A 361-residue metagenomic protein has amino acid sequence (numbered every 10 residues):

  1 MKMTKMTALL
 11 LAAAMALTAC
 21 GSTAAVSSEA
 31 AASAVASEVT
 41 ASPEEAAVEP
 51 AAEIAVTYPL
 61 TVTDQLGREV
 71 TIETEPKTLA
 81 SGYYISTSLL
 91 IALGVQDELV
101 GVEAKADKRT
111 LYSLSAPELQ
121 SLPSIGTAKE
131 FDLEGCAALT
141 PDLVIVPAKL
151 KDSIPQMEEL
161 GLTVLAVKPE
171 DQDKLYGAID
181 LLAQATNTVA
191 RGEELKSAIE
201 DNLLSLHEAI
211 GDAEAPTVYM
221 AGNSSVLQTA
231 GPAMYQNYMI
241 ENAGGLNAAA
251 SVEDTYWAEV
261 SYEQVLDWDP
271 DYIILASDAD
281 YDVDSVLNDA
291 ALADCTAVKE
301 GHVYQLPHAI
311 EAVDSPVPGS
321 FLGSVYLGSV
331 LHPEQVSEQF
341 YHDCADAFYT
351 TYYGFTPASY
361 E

Functional and structural regions predicted by a protein language model:
M1-T7: Bacterial N-terminal signal peptides that target proteins for export
M15-A19: Hydrophobic core
C20-A30: Bacterial lipoprotein signal-peptidase II cleavage site
V35-R68, I72-E73: N-terminal low-complexity, Pro/Thr/Ser-rich intrinsically disordered segments that act as propeptides or flexible
P50, I54, V62, E69-T71 (+3 more regions): Extracytoplasmic substrate-binding proteins
S81-L139, L143-I145, K149, A248: A short, structured surface patch at a secondary-structure boundary
I125-A128, L133-V146, L162, S261-D278: Proline-aspartate-enriched helix->loop->beta-strand connector
T229-W257, S261: Alpha-helical, coiled-coil/dimerization segments enriched in small aliphatic residues
